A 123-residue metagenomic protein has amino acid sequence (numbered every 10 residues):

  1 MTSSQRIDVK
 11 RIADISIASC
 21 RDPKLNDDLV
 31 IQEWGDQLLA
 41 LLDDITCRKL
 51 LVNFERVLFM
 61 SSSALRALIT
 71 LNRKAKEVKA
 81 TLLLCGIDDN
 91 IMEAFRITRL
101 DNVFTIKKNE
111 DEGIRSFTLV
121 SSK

Functional and structural regions predicted by a protein language model:
M1-S3, L100: Short, structurally constrained coil/turn elements that cap an alpha-helix or connect an alpha-helix to the following
S3-D36, F54: STAS-typified acidic loop motif
R6-D8, A40-D43, R73: Short, flexible, glycine/charge-rich loop motifs used to bind or transfer phosphoryl groups or to couple energy/partner
I15, K49-L51, S63-D111, S122-K123: Amphipathic, Lys/Arg-enriched alpha-helical "gate/interface" segment within cytosolic domains that mediates
R21, G35-S63: Short, glycine-/small-residue-enriched flexible loop/hinge segments at domain edges that mediate gating
